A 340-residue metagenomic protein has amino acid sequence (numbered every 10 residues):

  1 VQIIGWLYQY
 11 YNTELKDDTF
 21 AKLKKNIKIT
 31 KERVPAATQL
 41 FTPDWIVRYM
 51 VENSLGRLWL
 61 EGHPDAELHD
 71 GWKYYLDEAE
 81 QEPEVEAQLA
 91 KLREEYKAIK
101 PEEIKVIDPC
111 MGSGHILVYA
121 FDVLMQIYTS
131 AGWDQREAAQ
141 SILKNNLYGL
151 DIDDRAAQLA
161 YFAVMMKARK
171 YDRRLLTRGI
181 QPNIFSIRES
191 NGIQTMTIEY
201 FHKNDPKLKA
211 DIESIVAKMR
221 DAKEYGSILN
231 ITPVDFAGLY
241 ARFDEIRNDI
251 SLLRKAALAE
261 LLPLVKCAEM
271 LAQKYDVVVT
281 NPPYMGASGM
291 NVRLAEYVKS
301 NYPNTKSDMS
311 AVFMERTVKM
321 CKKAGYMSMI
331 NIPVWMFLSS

Functional and structural regions predicted by a protein language model:
V1-D17, A21-I27, I228-L239: Long recognition/docking surfaces used for binding and targeting
K25-S340: SAM-dependent methyltransferase catalytic region
